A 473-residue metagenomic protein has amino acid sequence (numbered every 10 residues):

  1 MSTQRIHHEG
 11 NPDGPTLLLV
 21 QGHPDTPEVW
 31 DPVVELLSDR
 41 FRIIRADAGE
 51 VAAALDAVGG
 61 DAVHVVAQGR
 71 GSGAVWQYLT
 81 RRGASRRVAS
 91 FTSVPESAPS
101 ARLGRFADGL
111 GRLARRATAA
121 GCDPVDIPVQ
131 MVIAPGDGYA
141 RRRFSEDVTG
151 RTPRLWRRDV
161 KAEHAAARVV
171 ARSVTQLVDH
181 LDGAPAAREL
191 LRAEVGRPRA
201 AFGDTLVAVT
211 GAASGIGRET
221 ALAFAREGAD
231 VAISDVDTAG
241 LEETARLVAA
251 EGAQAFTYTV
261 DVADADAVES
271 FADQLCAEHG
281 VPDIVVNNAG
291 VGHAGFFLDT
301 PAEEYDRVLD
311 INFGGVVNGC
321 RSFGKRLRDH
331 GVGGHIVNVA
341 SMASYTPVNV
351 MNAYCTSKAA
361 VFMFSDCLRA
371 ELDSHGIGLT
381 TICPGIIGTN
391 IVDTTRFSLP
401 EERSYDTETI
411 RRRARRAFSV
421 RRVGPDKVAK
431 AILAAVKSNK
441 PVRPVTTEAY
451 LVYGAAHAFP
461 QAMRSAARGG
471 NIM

Functional and structural regions predicted by a protein language model:
G10-G49: Conserved HGGG/HGGXW glycine-rich cap/lid loop of the alpha/beta-hydrolase fold
W30, F296-F297, P301-D306: Substrate-binding pocket helix/loop in short-chain dehydrogenase/reductase
R199-D230: Canonical Rossmann dinucleotide-binding motif of NAD(H)/NADP(H)-dependent dehydrogenases/reductases, specifically
T238-A239, T259-S270, A302: The beta1-alpha1 cofactor-binding region of Rossmann-like NAD(H)/NADP(H)-dependent oxidoreductases
C320, S357: Active-site helix of classical SDR
S341: Residue(s) in the substrate-gating loop at a strand-loop-helix junction that position the organic substrate next
S374-R443: SDR active-site lid
